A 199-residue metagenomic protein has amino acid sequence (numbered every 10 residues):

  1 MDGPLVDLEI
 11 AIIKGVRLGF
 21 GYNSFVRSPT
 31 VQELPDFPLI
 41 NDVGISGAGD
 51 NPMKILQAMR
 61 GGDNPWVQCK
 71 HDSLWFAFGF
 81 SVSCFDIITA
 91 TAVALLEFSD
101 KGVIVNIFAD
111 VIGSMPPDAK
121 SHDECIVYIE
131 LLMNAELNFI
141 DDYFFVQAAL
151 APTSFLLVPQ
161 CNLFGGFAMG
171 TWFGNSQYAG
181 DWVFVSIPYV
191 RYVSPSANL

Functional and structural regions predicted by a protein language model:
M1-L199: Extended assembly/interaction regions that build large supramolecular complexes
